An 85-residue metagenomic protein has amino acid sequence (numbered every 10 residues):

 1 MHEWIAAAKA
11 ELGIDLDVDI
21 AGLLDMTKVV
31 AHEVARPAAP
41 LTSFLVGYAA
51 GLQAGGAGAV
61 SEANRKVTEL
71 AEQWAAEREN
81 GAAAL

Functional and structural regions predicted by a protein language model:
H2-L12, D25, G58-L85: C-terminal binding/interaction regions
D15, I20-Q53: Amphipathic, hydrophobic secondary-structure cores in small proteins
